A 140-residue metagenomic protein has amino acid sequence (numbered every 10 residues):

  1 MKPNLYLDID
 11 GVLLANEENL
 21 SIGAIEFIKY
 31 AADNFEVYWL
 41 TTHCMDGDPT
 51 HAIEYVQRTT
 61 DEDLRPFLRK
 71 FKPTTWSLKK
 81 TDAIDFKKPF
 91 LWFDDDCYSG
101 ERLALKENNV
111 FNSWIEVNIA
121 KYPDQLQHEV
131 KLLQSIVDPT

Functional and structural regions predicted by a protein language model:
M1-L78: Alpha-helical substrate-recognition element adjacent to the catalytic core
P49-T140: C-terminal cap/substrate-recognition subdomain and adjoining C-terminal extension of metal-dependent phosphatase-like
